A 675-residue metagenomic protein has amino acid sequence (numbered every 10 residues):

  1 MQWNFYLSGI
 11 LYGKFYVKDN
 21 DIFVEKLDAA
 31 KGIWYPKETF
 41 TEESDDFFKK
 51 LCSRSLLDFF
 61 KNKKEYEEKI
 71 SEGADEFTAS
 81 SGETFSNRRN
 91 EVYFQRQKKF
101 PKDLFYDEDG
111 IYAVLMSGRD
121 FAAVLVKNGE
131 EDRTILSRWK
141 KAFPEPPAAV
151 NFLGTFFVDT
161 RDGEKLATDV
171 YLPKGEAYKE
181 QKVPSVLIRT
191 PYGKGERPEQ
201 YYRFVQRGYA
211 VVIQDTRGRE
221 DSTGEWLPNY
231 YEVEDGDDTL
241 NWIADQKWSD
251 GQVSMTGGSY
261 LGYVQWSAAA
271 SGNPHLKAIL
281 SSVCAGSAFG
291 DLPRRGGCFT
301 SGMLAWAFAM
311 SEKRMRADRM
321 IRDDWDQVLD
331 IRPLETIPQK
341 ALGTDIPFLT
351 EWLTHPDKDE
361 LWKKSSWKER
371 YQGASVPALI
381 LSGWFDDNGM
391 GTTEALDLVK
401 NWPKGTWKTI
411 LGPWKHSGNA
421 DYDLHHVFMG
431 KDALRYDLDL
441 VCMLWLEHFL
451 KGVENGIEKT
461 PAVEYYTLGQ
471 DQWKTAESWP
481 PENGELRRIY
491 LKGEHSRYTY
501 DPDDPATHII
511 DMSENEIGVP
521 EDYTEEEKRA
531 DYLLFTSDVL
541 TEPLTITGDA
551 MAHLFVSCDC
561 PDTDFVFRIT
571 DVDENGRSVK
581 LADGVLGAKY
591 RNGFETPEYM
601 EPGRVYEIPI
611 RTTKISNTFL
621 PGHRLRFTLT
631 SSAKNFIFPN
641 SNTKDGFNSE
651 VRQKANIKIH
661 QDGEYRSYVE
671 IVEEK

Functional and structural regions predicted by a protein language model:
Q2-N20, V24-F40, F59-E145: Acidic, serine/threonine-rich low-complexity disordered tracts
W139-Q181, T536-E542, T596: N-terminal cap/lid segment of alpha/beta-hydrolase-fold proteins
F152-G154, K174-D245, P293-R294, D421-M429 (+4 more regions): Cap/lid segment of the alpha/beta-hydrolase catalytic domain
K247-Y260: Alpha/beta-hydrolase fold nucleophile elbow
L261-N273: Short glycine-enriched nucleophile-adjacent loop and the immediately C-terminal alpha-helix near the catalytic center
A270-G373: Accessory cap/linker subdomain of secreted extracellular hydrolases
A374, I380-S382: Short beta-strand/loop motif that positions the catalytic acidic residue of the alpha/beta-hydrolase fold
V427, D437-L438, M443, L450-K675: Glycine/threonine-rich phosphate-binding loop and adjacent beta-strand/alpha-helix elements that clamp
